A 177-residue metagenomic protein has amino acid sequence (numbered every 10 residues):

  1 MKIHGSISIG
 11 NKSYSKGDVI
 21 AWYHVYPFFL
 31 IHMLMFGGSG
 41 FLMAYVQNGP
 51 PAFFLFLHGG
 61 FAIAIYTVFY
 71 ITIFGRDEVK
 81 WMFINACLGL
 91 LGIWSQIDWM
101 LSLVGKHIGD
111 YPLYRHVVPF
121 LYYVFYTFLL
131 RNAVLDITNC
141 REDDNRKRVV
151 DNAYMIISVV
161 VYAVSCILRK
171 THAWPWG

Functional and structural regions predicted by a protein language model:
M1-G40: N-terminal juxtamembrane cytosolic/stromal segments of multi-pass membrane proteins
K2, H32-M35, G60-Y66, P119-A133: Hydrophobic cores of alpha-helical transmembrane segments in multi-pass inner/ER membrane proteins, independent
I20-L30, P51-F56, R76-C87: Membrane-interfacial loop-to-transmembrane alpha-helix junctions, especially the N-terminal start
S39-G59, F74-W81, M100-P119, K170-G177: Membrane-helix interface and helix-disruption motif detector
T67-F83, L129-K147: Cytoplasmic membrane-interface regions of multi-pass membrane proteins
L88-D98, H116-T138, I157-Y162: Hydrophobic alpha-helical membrane segments
G109-V117, V134-I157: Membrane-helix boundary/juxtamembrane motif in polytopic membrane proteins
R146-P175: Final/C-terminal transmembrane alpha-helix of multipass membrane proteins
